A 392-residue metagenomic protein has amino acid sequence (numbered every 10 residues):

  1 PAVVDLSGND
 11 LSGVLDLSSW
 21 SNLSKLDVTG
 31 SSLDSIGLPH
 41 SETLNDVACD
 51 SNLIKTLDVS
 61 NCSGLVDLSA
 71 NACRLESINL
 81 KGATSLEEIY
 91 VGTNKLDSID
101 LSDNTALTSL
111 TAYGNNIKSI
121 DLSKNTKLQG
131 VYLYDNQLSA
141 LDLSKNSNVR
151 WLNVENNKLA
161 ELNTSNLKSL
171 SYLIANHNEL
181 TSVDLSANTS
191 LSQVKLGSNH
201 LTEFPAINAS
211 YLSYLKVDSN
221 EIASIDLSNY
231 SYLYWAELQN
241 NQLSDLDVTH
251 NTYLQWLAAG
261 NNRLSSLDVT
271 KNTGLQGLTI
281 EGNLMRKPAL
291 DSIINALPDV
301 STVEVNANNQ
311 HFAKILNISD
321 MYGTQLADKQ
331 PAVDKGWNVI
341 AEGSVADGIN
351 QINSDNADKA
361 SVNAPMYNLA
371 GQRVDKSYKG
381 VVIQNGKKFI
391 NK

Functional and structural regions predicted by a protein language model:
P1-K25, S32, H40-E42, N61-S63 (+9 more regions): N-terminal capping/linker segments that flank leucine-rich repeat
A2-L6, L26-V28, N45-C49, V66-A70 (+12 more regions): Conserved hydrophobic beta-strand positions in leucine-rich repeat
V14-L15, I36, L57, I78 (+11 more regions): Canonical leucine-rich repeat
L26, L80, L101, L110 (+8 more regions): Non-core capping and flanking segments associated with repeat-based/extracellular domains
G92, G197, S344-A370: Residue-level detector of functionally pivotal "anchor" positions at catalytic/ligand-binding pockets or at interdomain
V381-K392: C-terminal tail/sorting-segment detector
